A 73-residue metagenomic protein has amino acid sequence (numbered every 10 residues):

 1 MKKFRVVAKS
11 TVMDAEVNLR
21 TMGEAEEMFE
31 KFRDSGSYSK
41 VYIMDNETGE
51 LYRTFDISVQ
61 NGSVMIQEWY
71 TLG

Functional and structural regions predicted by a protein language model:
M1-M13: Short aromatic-glycine-(Arg/Gly/Cys) micro-motifs in beta-strand/loop hairpins
R5, E30-R33, D56: Compositionally biased, low-structure terminal segments
R5-V6, E24, L51: Intrinsically disordered, low-complexity repeat segments enriched in small/polar residues
D14, S35-G73: Short, mixed-charge low-complexity intrinsically disordered segments
L19-V41: A short, charged, amphipathic alpha-helix used as a generic interaction element across diverse proteins
